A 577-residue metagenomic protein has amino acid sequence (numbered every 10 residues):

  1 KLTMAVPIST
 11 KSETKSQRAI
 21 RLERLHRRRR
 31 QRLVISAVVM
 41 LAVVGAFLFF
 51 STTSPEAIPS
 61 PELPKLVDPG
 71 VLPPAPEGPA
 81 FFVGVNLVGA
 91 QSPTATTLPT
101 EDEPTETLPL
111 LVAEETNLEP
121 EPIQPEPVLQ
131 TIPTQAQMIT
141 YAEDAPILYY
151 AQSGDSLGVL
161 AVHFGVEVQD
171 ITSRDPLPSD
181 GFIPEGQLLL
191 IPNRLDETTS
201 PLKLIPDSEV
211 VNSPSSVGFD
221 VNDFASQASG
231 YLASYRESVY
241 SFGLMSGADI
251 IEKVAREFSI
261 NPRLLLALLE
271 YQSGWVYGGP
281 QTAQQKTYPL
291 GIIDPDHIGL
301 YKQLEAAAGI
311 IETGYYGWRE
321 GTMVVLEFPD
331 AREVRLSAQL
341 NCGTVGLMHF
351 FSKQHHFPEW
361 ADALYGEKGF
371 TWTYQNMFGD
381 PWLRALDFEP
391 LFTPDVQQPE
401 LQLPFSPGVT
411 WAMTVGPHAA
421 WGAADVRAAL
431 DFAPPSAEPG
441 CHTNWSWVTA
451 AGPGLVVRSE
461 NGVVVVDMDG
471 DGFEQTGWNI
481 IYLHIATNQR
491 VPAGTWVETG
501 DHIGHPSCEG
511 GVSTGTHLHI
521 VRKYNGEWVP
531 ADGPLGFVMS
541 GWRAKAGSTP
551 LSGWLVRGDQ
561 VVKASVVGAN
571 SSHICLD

Functional and structural regions predicted by a protein language model:
S54-A145, R194-P214, T393, D577: Ser/Thr-rich, Proline-interspersed low-complexity disordered segments
I58, I293-T414, G553-D577: Non-catalytic cell-wall polysaccharide-engagement segments
P64, G89, I132-Q169, Q187-L189 (+2 more regions): Primarily a LysM-type cell-wall glycan-binding module
A151, S156-R174, G186, A255 (+5 more regions): Short alpha-helical segments in extracytoplasmic peptidoglycan/chitin-binding modules and envelope-associated proteins
L202-D362: Catalytic glycan-binding domains that act on GlcNAc-containing polysaccharides
T393-V396, E400, W411-G452: Short glycine/threonine/proline-enriched tight-turn/helix- or strand-capping micro-motif at secondary-structure
P399-L401, H442, T449, P492-E498 (+1 more regions): Acidic, glycine-rich catalytic/binding loops that coordinate metals and/or anionic ligands
T443-A493, G515-H517: Zn2+-dependent peptidoglycan hydrolase active-site motif and core
